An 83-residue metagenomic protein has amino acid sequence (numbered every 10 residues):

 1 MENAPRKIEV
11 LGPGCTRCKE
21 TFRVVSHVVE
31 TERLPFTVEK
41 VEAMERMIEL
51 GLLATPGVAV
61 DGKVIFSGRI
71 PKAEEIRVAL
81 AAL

Functional and structural regions predicted by a protein language model:
M1-E9, E32-M44, V78-L83: Terminal leader/tail segments of proteins
E2-V29: Local sequence-structure signature of Cys/Sec-based thiol-disulfide redox active-site neighborhoods
R17-K19, P56, G62, A73: Basic, gly/Ser/Thr/Pro-rich low-complexity segments located predominantly at protein N termini
E20, A43-R46, E75: Residue-level recognition of oxygen-bearing side chains
V25, E32-F66: Amphipathic, hydrophobic secondary-structure cores in small proteins
G62-L83: Non-catalytic, surface beta->alpha helical segment in thiol-disulfide oxidoreductase systems
